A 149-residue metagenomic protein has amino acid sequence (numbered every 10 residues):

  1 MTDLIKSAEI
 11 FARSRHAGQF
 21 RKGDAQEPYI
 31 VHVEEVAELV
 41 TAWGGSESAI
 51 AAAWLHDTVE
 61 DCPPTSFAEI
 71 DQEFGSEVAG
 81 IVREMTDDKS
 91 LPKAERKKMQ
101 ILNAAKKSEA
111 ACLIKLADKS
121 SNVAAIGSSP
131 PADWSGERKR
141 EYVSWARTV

Functional and structural regions predicted by a protein language model:
M1-V149: Active-site helical microenvironments for divalent-metal-assisted chemistry
